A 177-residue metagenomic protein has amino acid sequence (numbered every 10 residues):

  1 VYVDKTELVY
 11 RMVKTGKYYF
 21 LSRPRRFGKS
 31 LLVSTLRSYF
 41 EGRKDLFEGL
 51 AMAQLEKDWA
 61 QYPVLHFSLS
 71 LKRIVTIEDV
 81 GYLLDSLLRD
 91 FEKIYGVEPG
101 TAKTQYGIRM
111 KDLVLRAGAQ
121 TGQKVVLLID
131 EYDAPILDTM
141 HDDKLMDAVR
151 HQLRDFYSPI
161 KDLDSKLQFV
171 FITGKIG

Functional and structural regions predicted by a protein language model:
V1-G177: Phosphate-binding site recognition
